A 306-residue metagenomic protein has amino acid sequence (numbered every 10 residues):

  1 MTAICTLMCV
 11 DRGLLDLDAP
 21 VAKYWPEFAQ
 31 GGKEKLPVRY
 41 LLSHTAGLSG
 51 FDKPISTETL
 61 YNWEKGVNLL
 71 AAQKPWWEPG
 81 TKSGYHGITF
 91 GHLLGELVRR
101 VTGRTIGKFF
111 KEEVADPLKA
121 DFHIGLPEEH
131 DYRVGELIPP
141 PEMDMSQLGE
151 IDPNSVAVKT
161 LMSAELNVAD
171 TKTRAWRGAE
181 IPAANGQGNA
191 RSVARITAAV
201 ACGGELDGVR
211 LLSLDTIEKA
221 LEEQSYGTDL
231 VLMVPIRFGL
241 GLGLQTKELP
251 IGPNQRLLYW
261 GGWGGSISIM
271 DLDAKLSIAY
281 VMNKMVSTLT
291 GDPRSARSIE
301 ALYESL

Functional and structural regions predicted by a protein language model:
M1-L14, L41, L70, H86-V114 (+3 more regions): Alpha-helical scaffold elements that line and support the substrate/ligand-binding pocket of soluble hydrolases
D11-K53, A72, R100-S146, L214-E218: Active-site helix/loop module of the DD-peptidase/beta-lactamase fold, centered on the serine-lysine SxxK catalytic
R39-S43, N68, R195-A198, E218 (+3 more regions): Generic alpha-helical structural context detector
H44, L93-L97, E180, A184-L206 (+1 more regions): Active-site-proximal alpha-helical segments within enzyme catalytic domains
G50-Y132, R174-G188: Catalytic-site signature segments of enzymes, centered on catalytic residues
E136-A190, E218-D273: Active-site Gly/Thr loop motif
I181, C202-E205, T216, L221-T228 (+1 more regions): Short, gly/Ser/Thr-rich active-site loops of penicillin-recognizing serine hydrolases
G261-L306: Structured C-terminal helix/loop/strand segments within mature extracytoplasmic catalytic/sensor domains
